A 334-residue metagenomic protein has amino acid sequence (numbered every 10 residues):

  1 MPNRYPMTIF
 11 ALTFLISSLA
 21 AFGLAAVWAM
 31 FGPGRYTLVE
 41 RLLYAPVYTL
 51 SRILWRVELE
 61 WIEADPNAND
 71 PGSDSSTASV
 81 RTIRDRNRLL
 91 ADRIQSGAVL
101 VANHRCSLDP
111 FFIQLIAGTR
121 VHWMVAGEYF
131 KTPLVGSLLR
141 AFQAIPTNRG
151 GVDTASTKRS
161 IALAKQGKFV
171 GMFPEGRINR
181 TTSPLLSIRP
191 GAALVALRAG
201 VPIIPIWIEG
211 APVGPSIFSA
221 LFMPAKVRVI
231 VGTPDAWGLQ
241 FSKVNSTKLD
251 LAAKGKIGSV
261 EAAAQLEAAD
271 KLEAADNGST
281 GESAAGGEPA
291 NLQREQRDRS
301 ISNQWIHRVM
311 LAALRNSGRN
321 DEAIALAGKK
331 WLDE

Functional and structural regions predicted by a protein language model:
M1-M7: Short, strongly hydrophobic alpha-helical membrane anchors
F10-A64, L134-F142: A transmembrane-helix-recognition feature enriched in membrane-embedded lipid enzymes and envelope glyco-/phospholipid
P33-T37, P71-R81, L89-G151: Catalytic core of membrane glycerolipid acyltransferases/transacylases, capturing the structured, soluble-facing
L50-R56, V99-A102, P146-G150, T181-S183: Short, flexible loop segments at the rims of nucleotide/cofactor-binding pockets, characterized by
R52, I116, L139, L163 (+1 more regions): A generic structural signal for well-ordered alpha-helical segments
V80-R93, K248, G255-G258: Charged, glycine/proline-rich intrinsically disordered loops and linkers
R105, V152, P184-I188: Short, glycine/acidic-rich beta->alpha junctions
T157-E334: Non-catalytic C-terminal accessory region of glycerolipid acyltransferases and related lyso-lipid remodeling enzymes
